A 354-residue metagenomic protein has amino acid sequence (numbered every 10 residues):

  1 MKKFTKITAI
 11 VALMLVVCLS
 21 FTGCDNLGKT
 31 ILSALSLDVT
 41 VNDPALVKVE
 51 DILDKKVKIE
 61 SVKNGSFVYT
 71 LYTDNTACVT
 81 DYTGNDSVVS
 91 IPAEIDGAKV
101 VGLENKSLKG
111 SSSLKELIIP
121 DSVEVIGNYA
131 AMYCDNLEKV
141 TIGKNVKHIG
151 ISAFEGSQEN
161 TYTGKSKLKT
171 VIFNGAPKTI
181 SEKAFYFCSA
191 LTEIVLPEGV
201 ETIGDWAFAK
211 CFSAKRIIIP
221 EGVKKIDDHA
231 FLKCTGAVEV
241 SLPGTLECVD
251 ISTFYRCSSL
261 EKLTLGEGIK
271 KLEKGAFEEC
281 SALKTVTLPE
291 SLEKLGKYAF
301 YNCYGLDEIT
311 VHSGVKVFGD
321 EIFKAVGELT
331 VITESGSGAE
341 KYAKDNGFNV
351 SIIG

Functional and structural regions predicted by a protein language model:
M1-V11: Bacterial N-terminal signal peptides that target proteins for export
V11-S20: Bacterial N-terminal signal peptides
L32-L35, V39, D43-P44, V331-G354: Extracellular/surface-exposed low-complexity segments
L32-L71: N-terminal low-complexity, Pro/Thr/Ser-rich intrinsically disordered segments that act as propeptides or flexible
S66-V68, T73-N75, G84-V101, S112-V125 (+10 more regions): Structural signature of tandem-repeat unit edges
C78-V79: Conserved functional micro-motifs across diverse proteins
N105-S107, G127-M132, G150-E155, S181-Y186 (+6 more regions): Consensus positions within tandem repeat domains that build extended binding/scaffold surfaces
